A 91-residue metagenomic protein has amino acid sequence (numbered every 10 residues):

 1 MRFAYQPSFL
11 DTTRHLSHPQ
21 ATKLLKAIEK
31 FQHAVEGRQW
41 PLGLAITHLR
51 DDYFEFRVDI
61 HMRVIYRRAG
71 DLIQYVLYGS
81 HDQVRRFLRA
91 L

Functional and structural regions predicted by a protein language model:
M1-S8, K30-H33: Charged, low-complexity, helix/coiled-coil-prone segments
R2-A4, D11-H15, A21-T22, F54-L91: Enriched for short, Lys/Arg-rich terminal
D11, K26-E29: Generic recognition of well-ordered alpha-helical segments within structured catalytic/regulatory domains
H15-L16, Q32: Hydrophobic alpha-helical segments and their boundary regions
K30-R57: A short, surface-exposed loop/turn module that caps and links secondary-structure elements
